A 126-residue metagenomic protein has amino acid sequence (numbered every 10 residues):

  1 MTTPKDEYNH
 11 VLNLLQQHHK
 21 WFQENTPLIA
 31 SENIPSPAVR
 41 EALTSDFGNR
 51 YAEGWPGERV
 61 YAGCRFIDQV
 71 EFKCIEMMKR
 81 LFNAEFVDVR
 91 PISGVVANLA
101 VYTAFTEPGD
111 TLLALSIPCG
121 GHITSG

Functional and structural regions predicted by a protein language model:
T2-E58: N-terminal "arm"/small-domain region of PLP-dependent enzymes with the aminotransferase-like
E7, V11, P35-A42, F66 (+3 more regions): General structural feature for long, well-ordered alpha-helical segments within catalytic domains of soluble enzymes
H18, S31, I92-S93, L115-P118: Fold-independent oxyanion-binding glycine-rich loops and adjacent beta-strand/coil segments at enzyme active sites
Q23, F82-V87, E107-T111: Short coil/turn connectors at secondary-structure junctions
V39, M78, A97-F105: Buried hydrophobic packing segments
Y51-V96: Conserved N-terminal alpha-helix of the aminotransferase class I/II PLP-enzyme fold
V95-A100, G120-S125: Short glycine/serine/threonine-rich phosphate/pyrophosphate-binding segments that cradle anionic phosphate groups
T106-H122: Conserved PLP-anchoring active-site segment centered on the Schiff-base-forming lysine
